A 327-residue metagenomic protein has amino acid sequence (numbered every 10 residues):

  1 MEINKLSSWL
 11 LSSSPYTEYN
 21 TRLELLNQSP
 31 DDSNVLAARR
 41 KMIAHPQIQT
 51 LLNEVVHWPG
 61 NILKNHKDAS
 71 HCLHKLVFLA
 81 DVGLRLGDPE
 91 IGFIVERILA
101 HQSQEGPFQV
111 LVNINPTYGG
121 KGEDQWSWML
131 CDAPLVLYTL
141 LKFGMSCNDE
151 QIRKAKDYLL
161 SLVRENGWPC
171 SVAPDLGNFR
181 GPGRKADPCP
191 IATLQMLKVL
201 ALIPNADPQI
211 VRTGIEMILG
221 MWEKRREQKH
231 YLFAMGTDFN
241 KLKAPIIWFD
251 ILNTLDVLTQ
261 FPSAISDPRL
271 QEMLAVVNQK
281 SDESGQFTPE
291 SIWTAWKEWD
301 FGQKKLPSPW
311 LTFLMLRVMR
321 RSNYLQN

Functional and structural regions predicted by a protein language model:
M1-N327: Preference for long, amphipathic alpha-helical scaffolds in soluble/luminal domains and all-alpha bundles
